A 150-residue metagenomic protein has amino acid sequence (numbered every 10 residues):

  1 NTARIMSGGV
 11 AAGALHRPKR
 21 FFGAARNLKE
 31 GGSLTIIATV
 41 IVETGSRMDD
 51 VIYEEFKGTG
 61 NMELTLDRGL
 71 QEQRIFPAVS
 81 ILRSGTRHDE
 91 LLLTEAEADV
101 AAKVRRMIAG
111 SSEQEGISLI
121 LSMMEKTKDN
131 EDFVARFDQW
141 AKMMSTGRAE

Functional and structural regions predicted by a protein language model:
N1-E150: P-loop NTPase catalytic core
